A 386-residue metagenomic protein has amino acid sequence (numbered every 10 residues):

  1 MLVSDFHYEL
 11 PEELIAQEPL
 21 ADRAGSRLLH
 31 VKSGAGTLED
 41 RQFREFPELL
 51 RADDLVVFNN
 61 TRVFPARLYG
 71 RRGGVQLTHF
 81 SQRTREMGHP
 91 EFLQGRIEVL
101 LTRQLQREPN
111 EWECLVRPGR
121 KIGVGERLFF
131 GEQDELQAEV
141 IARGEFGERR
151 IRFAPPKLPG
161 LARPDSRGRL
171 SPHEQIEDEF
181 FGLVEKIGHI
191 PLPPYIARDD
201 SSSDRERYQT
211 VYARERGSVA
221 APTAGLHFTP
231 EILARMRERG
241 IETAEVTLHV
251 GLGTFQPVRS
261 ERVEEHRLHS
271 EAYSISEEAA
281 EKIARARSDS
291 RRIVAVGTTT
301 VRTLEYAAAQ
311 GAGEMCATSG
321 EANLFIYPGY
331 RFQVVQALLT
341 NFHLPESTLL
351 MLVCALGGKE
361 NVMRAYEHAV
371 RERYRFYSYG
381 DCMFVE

Functional and structural regions predicted by a protein language model:
M1-F80, P90-K157, I176-E386: Surface-exposed, charge/polar-rich loops and edge strands
H79-F80, M87, E91, R163-P164 (+1 more regions): Short, low-complexity intrinsically disordered segments enriched in A/P/G/S/L with frequent Arg, especially at protein
G160: Conserved coupling/switch loop of ABC ATPases
